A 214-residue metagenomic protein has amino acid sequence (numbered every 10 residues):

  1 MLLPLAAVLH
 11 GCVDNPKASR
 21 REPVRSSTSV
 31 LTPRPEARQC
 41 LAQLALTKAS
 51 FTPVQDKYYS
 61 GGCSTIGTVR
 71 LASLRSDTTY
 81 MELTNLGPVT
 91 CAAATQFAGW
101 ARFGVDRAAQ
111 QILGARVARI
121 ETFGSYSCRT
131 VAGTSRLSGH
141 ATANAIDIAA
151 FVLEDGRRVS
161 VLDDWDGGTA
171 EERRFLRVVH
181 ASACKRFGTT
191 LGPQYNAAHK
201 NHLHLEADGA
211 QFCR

Functional and structural regions predicted by a protein language model:
M1-V8: Bacterial N-terminal signal peptides
L9-T28: Bacterial Sec signal peptide processing site at the extreme N-terminus
N15-R21, I66, A72, L137 (+1 more regions): Catalytic cores and adjacent binding grooves of peptidoglycan-active enzymes
P23-A42: N-terminal low-complexity, Pro/Thr/Ser-rich intrinsically disordered segments that act as propeptides or flexible
R25-L31, G87-Q96, T134-S135, V161-A170: Second-shell loop/turn segments in exported
E36-I120: Active-site acidic/histidine clusters and adjacent loop/turn architecture that either coordinate catalytic ions
Q111-A143: Active-site-adjacent substructure of cysteine-protease-like catalytic cores
